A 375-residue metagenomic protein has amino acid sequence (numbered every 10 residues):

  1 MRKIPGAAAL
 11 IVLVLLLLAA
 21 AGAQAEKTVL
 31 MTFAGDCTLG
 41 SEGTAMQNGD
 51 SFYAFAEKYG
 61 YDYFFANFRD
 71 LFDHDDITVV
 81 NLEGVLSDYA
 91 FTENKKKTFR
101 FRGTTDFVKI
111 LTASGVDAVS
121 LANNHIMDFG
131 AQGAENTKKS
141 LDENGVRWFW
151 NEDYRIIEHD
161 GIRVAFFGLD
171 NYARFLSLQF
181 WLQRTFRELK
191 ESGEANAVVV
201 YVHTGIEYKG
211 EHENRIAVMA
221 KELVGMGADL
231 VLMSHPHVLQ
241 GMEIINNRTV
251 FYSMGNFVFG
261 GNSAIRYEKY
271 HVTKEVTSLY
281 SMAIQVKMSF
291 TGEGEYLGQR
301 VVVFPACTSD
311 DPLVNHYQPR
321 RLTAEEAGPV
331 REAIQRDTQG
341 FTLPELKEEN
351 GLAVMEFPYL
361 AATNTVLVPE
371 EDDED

Functional and structural regions predicted by a protein language model:
M1-L10: Bacterial N-terminal signal peptides that target proteins for export
A9-A19: Bacterial N-terminal signal peptides
Q24-D375: Acidic, metal/ion-coordinating pockets
